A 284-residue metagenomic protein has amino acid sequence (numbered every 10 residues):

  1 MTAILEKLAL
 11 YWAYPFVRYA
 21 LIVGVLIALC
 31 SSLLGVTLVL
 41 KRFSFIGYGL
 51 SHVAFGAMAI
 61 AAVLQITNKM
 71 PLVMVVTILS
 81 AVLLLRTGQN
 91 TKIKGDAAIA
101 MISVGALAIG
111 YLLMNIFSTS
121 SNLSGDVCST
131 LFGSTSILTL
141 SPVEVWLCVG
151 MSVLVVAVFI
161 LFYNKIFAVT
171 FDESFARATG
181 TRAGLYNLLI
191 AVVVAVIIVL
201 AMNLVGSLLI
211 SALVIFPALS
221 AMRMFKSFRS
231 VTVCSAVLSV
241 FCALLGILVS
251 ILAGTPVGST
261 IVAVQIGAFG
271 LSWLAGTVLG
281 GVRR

Functional and structural regions predicted by a protein language model:
M1-L29, R284: Membrane-interfacial amphipathic/re-entrant helices at transmembrane-helix boundaries
I4-L10, S103-I160: Transmembrane helix-bundle core of multi-pass membrane transporters and related energy-transducing complexes
F16-A28, T67-I78, V149, V199-L213 (+1 more regions): Structural signature of hydrophobic alpha-helical transmembrane segments
L21-L26, M70-V75, A97-M101, V145-G150 (+3 more regions): Hydrophobic alpha-helical transmembrane segments
V36-S121, A221-V233, S250-G254, T277-V278: Short loop segments and helix-boundary regions at transmembrane helix junctions of multi-pass inner-membrane proteins
L140-P217: Helix-loop-helix "hairpin" substructures at the membrane interface of multi-pass membrane proteins
N203-S259: Transmembrane alpha-helical segments in multi-pass inner-membrane proteins
T255-R284: Cytosolic-side transmembrane-helix boundaries in multi-pass membrane proteins
